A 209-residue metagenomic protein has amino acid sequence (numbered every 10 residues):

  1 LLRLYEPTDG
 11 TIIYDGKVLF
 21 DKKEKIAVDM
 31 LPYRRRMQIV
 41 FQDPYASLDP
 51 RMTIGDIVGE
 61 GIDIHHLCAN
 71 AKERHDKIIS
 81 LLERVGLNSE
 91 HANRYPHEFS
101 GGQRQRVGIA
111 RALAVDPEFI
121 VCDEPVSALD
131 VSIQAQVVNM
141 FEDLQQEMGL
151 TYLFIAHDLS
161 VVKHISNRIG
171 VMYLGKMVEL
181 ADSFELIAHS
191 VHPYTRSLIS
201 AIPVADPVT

Functional and structural regions predicted by a protein language model:
L2: Helix-to-loop junction immediately C-terminal to a conserved catalytic motif
G10-D21, Y33: Conserved ABC transporter NBD signature motif
V18, K72-E90, I199-S200: Conserved ABC ATPase "signature" region
Y95-F99, Q103: Conserved ABC ATPase signature
A114-E118: A short, proline-enriched helix->beta-strand linker immediately N-terminal to the Walker B motif in ABC-type P-loop
D182-T209: Short catalytic/signature loops enriched in Gly
